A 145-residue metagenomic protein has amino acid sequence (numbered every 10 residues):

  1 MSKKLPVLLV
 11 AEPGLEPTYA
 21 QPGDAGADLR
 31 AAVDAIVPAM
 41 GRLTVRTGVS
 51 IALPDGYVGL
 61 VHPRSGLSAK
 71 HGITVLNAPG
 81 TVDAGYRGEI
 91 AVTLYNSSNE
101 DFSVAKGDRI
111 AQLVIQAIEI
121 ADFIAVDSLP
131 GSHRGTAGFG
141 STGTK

Functional and structural regions predicted by a protein language model:
M1-K145: DUTPase catalytic domain/fold
